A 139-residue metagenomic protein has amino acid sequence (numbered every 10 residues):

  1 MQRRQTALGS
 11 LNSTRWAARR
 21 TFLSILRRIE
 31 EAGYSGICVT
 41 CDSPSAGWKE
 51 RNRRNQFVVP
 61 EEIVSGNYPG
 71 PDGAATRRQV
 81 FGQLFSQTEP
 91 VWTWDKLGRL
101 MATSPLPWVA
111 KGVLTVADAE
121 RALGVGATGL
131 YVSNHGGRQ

Functional and structural regions predicted by a protein language model:
M1-S10: A glycine-rich phosphate/pyrophosphate-binding beta-strand-loop-alpha-helix module
R4, A17-Q139: Alpha/beta enzyme core
N12-T14: Conserved beta-strand segments of the P-loop GTPase G domain that flank and frequently precede/overlap
